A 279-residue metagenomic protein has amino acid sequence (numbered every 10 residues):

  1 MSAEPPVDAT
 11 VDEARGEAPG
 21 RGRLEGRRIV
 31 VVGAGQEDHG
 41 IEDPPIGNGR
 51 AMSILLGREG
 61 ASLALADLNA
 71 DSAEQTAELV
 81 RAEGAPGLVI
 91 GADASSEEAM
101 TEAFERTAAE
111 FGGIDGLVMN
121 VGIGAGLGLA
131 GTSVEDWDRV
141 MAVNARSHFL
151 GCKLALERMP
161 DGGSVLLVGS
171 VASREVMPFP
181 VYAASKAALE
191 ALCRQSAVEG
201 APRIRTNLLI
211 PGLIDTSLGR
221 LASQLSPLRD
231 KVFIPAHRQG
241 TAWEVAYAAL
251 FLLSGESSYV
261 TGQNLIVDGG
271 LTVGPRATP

Functional and structural regions predicted by a protein language model:
S2, T10-G20, G40, L250 (+1 more regions): Short C-terminal tail/terminal secondary-structure segment of NAD(P)H-dependent dehydrogenase/reductase domains
R21-A64: Canonical Rossmann dinucleotide-binding motif of NAD(H)/NADP(H)-dependent dehydrogenases/reductases, specifically
I41, L166-A188, C193-A201, L213-I214: Catalytic loop of short-chain dehydrogenase/reductase
F111-G112, R158, T241-V267, T272: C-terminal substrate-recognition "lid" of short-chain dehydrogenase/reductases
G128-L129, D136-D138, D230: Substrate-binding pocket helix/loop in short-chain dehydrogenase/reductase
E157, A197-P202, S258: Alpha-helical segment proximal to the catalytic Tyr-Lys
L208-I234, E244, V273-P279: A glycine/serine/threonine-rich, flexible loop-to-helix segment that serves as the NAD(P) cofactor-binding "lid"
